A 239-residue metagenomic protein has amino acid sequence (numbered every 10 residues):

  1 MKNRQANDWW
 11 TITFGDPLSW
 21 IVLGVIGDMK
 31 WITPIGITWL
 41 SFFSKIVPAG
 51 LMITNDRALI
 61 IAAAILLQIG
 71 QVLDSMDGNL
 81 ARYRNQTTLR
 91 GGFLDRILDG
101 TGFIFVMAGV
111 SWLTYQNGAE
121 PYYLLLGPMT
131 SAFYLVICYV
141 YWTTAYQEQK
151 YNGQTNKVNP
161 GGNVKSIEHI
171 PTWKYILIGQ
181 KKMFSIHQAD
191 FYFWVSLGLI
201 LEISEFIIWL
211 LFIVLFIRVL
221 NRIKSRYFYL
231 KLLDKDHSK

Functional and structural regions predicted by a protein language model:
M1-G24, I97-K239: A feature for the membrane-embedded catalytic helix bundles of lipid/isoprenoid biosynthetic enzymes
V25-I32: Membrane interface segments of multi-pass transport proteins and intramembrane proteases
G27, A81-R82, G198: Helix-capping/transition residues at the boundaries of transmembrane alpha-helices and the short helical linkers
P34-R90, M107, I207: Membrane-embedded alpha-helical segments that form the functional core of polytopic membrane enzymes, especially those
V72, M76-L80, F93, I97 (+2 more regions): Active-site His/Glu-centered metal-binding helix of metallohydrolases
L89-G92, G179: The feature identifies polytopic integral membrane transport proteins across all domains of life
